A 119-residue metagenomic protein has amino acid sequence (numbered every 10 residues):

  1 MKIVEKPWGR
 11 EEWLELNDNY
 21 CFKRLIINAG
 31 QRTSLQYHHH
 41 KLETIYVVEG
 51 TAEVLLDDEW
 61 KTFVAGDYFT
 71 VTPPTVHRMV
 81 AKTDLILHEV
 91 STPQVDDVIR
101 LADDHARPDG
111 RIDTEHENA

Functional and structural regions predicted by a protein language model:
M1-Q36, K41: A short glycine-rich, His/Asp/Glu-containing loop-to-beta-strand
K2-K6, R78, K82-A119: Double-stranded beta-helix
R24, T44, E59-K61: Short, surface-exposed secondary-structure edge patches
S34, V54-L56, E89: Short hydrophobic/aromatic-rich beta-strand segments that constitute the beta-sheet cores of beta-sandwich/beta-barrel
H40-E53: Glycine- and acidic-residue-biased ligand/ion/polar-headgroup-sensing regions
T51-E53, Y68, V76, D84-I86: Structural motif
D57-V76: Short acidic-glycine-tyrosine-enriched beta hairpin
